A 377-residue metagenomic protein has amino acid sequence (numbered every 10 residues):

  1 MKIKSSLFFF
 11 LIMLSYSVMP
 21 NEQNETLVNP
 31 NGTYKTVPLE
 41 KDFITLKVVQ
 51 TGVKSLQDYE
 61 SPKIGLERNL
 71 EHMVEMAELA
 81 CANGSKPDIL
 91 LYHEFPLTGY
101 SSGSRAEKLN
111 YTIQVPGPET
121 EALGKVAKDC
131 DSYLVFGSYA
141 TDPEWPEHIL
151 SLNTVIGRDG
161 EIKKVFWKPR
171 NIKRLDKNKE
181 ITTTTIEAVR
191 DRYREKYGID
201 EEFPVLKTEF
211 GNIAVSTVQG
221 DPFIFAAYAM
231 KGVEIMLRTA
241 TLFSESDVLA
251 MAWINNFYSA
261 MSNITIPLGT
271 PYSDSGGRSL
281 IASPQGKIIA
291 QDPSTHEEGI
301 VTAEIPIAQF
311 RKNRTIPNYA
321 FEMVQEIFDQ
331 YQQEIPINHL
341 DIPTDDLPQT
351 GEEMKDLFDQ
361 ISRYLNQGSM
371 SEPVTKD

Functional and structural regions predicted by a protein language model:
S15-S17: N-terminal signal peptide c-region/cleavage motif recognized by signal peptidases
E25-G32, I264-D377: C-terminal beta-strand edge segments of enzyme domains
K35-V48, V205-V215: Beta-strand-turn-beta hairpins that frame and shape the catalytic cleft of phosphate-ester-processing enzymes
K54-R68, N178-T185: Acidic/histidine-rich helix-loop elements that form or flank divalent-metal/phosphate-binding sites at the catalytic
K63, E67, E71-W167, R174 (+1 more regions): Cys-nucleophile CN-hydrolase/nitrilase-fold catalytic domain and related Cys-dependent amidase chemistry that acts on
V115-V135, G211-A214, V218-K312, N318-F321: CN hydrolase (nitrilase-like) catalytic-core segments centered on the catalytic cysteine and neighboring Lys/Glu
E121, D142-E234, S246-D247: Active-site catalytic loop in hydrolytic enzyme cores
F136-S138, S151-V155, P204-L206, S279-I281 (+1 more regions): Short beta-strand scaffold segments in enzyme catalytic cores
